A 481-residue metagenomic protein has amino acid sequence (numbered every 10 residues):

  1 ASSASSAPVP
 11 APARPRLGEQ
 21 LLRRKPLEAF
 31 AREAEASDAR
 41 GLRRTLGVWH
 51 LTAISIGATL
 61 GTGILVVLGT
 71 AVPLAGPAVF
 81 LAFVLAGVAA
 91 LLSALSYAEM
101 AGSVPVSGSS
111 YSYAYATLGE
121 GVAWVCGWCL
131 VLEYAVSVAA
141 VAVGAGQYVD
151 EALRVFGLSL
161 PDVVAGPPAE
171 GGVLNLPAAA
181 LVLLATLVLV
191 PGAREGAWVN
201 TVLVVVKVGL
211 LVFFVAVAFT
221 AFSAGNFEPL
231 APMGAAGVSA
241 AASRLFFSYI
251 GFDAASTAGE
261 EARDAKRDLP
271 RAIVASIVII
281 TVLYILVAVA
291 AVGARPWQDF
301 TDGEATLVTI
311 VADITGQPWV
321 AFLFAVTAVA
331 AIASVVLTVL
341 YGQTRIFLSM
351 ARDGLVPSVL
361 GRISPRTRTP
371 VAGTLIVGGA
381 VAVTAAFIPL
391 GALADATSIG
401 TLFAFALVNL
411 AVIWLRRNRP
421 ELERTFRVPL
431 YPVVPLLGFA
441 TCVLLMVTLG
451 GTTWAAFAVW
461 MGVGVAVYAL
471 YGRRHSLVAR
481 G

Functional and structural regions predicted by a protein language model:
A1-G69, L74-A75, L91-L95, S107 (+6 more regions): Membrane-interface "cap" regions at the ends of multi-pass membrane proteins
R23-A31, E35-L42, V79-F80, V84 (+2 more regions): Helix-loop-helix junctions that connect adjacent transmembrane segments in multi-pass membrane transporters
R43, V48, G171-A179, R263-R267 (+4 more regions): Loop-to-transmembrane helix boundary motifs in multi-pass membrane proteins
R44-S55, G119-L132, P177-L181, M233-L245 (+4 more regions): Select transmembrane alpha-helical segments in multipass membrane proteins
T70-L74, A82, L91-V182, L187-V190 (+3 more regions): Hydrophobic transmembrane alpha-helices that form the core helical bundles of multi-pass secondary transporters
E151, L210-F214, F347, T397-R424 (+2 more regions): Hydrophobic alpha-helical segments of multi-pass membrane transport proteins
E170-L174, A185, V199, V359-V371 (+2 more regions): C-terminal membrane-solvent junction of multi-pass transporters and transport-like membrane proteins
V173-A221, P232-G234, I273-I277, A394-L407 (+2 more regions): Membrane-interface loop-to-helix entry segments
